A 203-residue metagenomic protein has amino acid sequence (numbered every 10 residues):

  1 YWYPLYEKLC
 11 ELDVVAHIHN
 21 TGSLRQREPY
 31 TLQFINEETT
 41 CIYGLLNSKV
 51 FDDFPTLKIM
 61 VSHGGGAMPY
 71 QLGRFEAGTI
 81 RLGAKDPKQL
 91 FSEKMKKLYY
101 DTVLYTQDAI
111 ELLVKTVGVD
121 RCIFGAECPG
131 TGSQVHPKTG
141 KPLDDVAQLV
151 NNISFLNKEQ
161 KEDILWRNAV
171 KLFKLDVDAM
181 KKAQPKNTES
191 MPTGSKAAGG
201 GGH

Functional and structural regions predicted by a protein language model:
Y1-P29: Extended, charged catalytic domains and RNA/DNA-binding interfaces, predominantly in divalent-metal-using enzymes
Q26-L46, F54, K58, H63-H203: H/E-rich (His + Asp/Glu) clusters that bind or coordinate divalent metals
